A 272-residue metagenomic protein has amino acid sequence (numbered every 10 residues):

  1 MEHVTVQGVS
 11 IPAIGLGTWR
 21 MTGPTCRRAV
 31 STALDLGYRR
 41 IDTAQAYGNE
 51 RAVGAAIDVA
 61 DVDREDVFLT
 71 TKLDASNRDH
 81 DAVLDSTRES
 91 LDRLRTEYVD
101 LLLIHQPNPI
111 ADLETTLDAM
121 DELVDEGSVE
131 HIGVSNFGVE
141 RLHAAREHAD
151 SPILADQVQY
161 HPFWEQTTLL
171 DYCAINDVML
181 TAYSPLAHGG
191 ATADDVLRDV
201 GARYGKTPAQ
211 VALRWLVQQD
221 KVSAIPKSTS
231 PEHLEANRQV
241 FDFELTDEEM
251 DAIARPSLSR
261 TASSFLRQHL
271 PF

Functional and structural regions predicted by a protein language model:
M1-V67, L270-F272: N-terminal binding-site loop/beta-alpha segment at the start of enzyme catalytic domains that lines or forms
T5-V6, L34-D35, G54-D66, R88-E97 (+3 more regions): Acidic (Asp/Glu)-rich catalytic clusters
V9-I14, Y38-R40, V62-V67, T96-D100 (+4 more regions): Short, well-ordered coil/turn segments that N-cap beta-strands
T22-L34, D79-L94, T115, L142-H143 (+1 more regions): Short, acidic/polar
T22-P24, D42-A52, S76-D81, P109-D112 (+2 more regions): Acidic-and-aromatic substrate-binding clefts and catalytic sites of carbohydrate-active enzymes
K72-E122: Glycine/small-residue-rich loop that forms an oxyanion/phosphate-binding "nest" at active or ligand-binding sites
P107-F272: Beta/alpha (TIM)-barrel catalytic core signal, keyed to glycine-rich beta->alpha loops juxtaposed to Asp/Glu that bind
